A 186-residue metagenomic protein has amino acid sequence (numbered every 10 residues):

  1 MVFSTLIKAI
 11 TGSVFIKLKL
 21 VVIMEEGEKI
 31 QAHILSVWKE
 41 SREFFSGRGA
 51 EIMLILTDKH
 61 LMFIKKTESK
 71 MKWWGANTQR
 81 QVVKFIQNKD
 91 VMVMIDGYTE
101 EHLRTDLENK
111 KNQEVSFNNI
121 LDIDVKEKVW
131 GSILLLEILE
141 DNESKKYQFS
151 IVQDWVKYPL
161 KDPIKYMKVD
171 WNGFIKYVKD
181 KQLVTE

Functional and structural regions predicted by a protein language model:
M1-I23: N-terminal amphipathic/basic-hydrophobic helices that include classical n-h-c signal peptides and signal-anchor
S4, G27-I30, L139: Intrinsically disordered, low-complexity regions of eukaryotic proteins
E25-R48: The phosphoinositide-binding surface of pleckstrin homology
A50, I64-E186: Acidic, Ser/Thr- and proline-rich intrinsically disordered linker/docking segments of eukaryotic scaffolds
A50-L56: Broad, structure-driven detector of short, well-ordered beta-strand segments within folded domains
K59-L61: Structural motif
